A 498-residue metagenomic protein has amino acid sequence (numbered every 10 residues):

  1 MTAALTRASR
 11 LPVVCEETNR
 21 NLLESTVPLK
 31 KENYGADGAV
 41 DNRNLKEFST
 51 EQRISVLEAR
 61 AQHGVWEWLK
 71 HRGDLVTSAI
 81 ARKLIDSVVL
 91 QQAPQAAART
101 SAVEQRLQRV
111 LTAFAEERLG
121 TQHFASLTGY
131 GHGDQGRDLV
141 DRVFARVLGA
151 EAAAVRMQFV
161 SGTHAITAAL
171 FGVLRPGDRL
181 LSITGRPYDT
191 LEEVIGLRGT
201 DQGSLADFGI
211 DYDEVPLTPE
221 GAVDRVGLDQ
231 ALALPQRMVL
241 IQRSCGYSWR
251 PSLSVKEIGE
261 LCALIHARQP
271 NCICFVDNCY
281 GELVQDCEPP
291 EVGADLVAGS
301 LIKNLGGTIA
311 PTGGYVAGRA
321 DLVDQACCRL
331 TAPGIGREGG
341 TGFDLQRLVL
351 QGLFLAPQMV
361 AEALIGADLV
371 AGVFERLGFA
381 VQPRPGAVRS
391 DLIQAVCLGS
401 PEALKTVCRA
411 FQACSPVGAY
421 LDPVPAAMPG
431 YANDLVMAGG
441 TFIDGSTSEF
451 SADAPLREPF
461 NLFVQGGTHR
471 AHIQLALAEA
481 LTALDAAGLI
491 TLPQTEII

Functional and structural regions predicted by a protein language model:
M1-A8: N-terminal chloroplast transit peptides
N19-L23, N42-N44: Asparagine/serine/threonine-enriched low-complexity, disordered tracts, especially those forming N-linked glycosylation
K30-K31: Intrinsic disorder/low-complexity segments
D41, L45-V110, F450-L456: Generic N-terminal low-complexity/basic-hydrophobic segments
W66-R72, T77-Q92, V110-E116, G120-H123 (+8 more regions): Conserved PLP-enzyme active-site core in the AAT-like
R99-R118, Y130-D141: A structural motif shared across PLP-dependent enzymes of the aminotransferase-like
E375-I497: Conserved C-terminal alpha-helix-loop-beta "cap" of PLP-dependent enzymes that closes/shapes the active-site mouth
